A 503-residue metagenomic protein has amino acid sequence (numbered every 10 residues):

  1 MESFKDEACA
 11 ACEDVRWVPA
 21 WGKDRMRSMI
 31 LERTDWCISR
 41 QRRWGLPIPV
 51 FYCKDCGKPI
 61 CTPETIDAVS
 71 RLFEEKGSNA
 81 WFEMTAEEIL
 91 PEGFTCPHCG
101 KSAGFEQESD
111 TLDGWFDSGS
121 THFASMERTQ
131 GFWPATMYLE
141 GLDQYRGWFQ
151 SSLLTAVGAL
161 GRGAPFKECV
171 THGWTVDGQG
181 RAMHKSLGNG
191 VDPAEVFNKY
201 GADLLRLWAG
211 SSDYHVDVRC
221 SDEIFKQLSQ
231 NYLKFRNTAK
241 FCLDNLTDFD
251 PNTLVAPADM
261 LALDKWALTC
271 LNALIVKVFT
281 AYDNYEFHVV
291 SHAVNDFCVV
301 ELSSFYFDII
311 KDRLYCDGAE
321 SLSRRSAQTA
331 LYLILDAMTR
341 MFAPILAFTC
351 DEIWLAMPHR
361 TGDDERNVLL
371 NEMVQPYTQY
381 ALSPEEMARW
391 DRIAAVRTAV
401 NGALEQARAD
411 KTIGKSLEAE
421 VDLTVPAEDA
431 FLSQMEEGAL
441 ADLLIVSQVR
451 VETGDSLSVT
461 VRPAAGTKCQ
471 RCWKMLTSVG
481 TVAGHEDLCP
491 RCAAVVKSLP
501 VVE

Functional and structural regions predicted by a protein language model:
M1-I66, M84-A86, W148, R181 (+7 more regions): Residue patterns forming the tRNA-binding/recognition surfaces of aminoacyl-tRNA synthetases and related DALR
M1-W133, E140, P257-L274, A356 (+9 more regions): Cys/His-rich finger/ribbon microdomains and the adjacent scaffold used for macromolecule binding/structural
A11-D24, Q130-L142, N189-A194, D213-F225 (+6 more regions): Glycine- and acidic
W36, I48-V50, G57-P59, G104 (+14 more regions): Beta-sheet entry/capping signal
F105, F249-F279, F307-A403, A407-A427 (+4 more regions): Acidic, turn-prone loop/beta-hairpin segments
S118-T121, A202, F241, V300-D308: Glycine-rich, acidic and aromatic/proline-enriched surface loops and short helix-turn segments that act as binding
S151-L160, V294, M341: Alpha-helical support elements that line or immediately flank enzyme active sites and cofactor-binding pockets
H172-G173, F235, L302, A347 (+2 more regions): Residue-level signal for inorganic ion chemistry
